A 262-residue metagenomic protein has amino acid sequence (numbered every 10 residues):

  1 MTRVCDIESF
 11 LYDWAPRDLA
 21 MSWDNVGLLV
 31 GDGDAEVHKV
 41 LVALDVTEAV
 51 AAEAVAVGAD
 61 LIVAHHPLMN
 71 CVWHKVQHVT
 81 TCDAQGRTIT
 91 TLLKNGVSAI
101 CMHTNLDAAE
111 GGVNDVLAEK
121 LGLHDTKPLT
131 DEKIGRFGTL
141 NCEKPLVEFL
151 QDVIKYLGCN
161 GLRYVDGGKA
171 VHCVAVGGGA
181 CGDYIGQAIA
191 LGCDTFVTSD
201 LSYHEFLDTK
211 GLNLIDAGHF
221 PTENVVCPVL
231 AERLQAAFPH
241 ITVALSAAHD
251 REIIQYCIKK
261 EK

Functional and structural regions predicted by a protein language model:
M1-K262: Active-site catalytic microenvironments in core metabolic enzymes, especially phosphate/sugar-handling
